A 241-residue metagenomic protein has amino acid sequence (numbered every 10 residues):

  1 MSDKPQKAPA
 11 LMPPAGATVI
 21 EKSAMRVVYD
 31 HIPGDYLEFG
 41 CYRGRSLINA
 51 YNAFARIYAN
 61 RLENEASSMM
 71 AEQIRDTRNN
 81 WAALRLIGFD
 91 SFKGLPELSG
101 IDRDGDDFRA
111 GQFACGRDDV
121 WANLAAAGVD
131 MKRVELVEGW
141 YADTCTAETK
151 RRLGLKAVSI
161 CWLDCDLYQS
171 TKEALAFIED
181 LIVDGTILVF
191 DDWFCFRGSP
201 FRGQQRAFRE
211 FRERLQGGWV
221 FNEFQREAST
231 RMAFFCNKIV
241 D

Functional and structural regions predicted by a protein language model:
D3-P14, I32-D241: S-adenosylmethionine/decaboxylated-SAM
T18-H31: Conserved alpha-helix/loop element of class I SAM-dependent methyltransferases that forms part of the SAM/SAH-binding
